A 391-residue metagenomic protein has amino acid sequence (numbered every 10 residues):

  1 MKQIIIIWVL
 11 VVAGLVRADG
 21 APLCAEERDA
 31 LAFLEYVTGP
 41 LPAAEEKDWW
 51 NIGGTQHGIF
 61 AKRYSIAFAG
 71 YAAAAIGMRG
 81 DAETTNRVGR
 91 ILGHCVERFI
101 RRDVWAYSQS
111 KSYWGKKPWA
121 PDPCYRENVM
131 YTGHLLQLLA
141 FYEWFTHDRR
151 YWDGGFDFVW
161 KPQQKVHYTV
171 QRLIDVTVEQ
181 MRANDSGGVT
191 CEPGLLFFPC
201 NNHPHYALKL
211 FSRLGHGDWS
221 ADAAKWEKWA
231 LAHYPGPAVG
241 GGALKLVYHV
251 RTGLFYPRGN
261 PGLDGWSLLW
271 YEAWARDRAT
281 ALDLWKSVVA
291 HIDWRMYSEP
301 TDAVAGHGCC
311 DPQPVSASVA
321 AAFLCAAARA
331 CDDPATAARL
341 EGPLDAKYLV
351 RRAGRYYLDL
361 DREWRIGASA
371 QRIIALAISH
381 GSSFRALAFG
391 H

Functional and structural regions predicted by a protein language model:
I4-A13: Sec-dependent N-terminal signal peptides
G14-W105: Extreme N-terminal leader/anchor segments
A18-W50, L139-G155, L263-H391: Terminal, non-catalytic domain-edge segments
E27-T38, G70, T85-I100, T132-A140 (+6 more regions): Hydrophobic core segments within long, regular secondary-structure runs in both alpha- and beta-rich folds
E35-G58, V96-D122, I174-L195, A232-P257 (+2 more regions): Glycine- and aromatic-rich loop/turn segments at beta-sheet edges
G58-G80, A106-W144, F197-N201, Y256-A275 (+2 more regions): An alpha-helical repeat/solenoid feature that recognizes helix-turn-helix modules
A74-L195, N201-N202, G240, K245: Extended ligand-binding groove/face enriched in aromatic
F158-Y168, A183-G187, C191-V319: Extended ligand-binding clefts on enzyme/binding-domain cores
